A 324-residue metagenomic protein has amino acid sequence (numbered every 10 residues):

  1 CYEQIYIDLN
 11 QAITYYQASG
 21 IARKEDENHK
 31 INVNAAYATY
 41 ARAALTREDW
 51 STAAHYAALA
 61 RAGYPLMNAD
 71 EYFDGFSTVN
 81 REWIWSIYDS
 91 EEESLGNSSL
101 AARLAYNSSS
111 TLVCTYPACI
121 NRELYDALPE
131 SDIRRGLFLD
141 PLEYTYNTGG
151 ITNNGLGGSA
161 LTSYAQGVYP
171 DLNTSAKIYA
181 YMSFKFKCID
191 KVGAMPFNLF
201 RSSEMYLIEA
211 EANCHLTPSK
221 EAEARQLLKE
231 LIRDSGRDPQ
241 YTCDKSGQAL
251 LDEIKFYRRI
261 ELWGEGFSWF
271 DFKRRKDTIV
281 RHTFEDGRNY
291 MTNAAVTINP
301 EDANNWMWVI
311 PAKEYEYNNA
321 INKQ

Functional and structural regions predicted by a protein language model:
C1-A101, D126-Q324: Acidic/polar-rich alpha-helix caps and helix-coil junctions
A105-I120: Short, cationic low-complexity segments
